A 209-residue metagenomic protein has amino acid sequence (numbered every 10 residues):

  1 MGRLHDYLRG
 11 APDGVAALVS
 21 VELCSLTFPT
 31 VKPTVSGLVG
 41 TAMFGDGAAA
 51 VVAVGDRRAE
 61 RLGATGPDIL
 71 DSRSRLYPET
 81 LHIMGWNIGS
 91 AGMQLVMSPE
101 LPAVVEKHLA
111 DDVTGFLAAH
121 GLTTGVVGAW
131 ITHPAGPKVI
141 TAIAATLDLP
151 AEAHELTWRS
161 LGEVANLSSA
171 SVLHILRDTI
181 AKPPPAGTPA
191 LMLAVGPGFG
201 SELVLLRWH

Functional and structural regions predicted by a protein language model:
M1-R9, E106, A110, G128-H209: Claisen-condensing/thiolase-fold acyl-transfer catalytic domains that form or cleave C-C bonds in fatty acid
D6-G14, V54-T65, G121: Secondary-structure boundary elements
G10-A16, L38-V39, G47-A48, A64-G66 (+3 more regions): Short coil/turn connectors at secondary-structure junctions
V15-E22, A53, M192-G196: Short beta-strand segments
L18-V39, D71-G89, G136-A145, N166-H174: Active-site-adjacent elements of ketosynthase-type condensing enzymes
T30-K107, D111, G115, V195 (+1 more regions): Condensing-enzyme catalytic core mediating Claisen C-C bond formation in acyl metabolism
G89, A118-A119, V126, T146-P150: Membrane-interfacial loop- and helix-cap regions that link adjacent transmembrane helices in polytopic membrane proteins
D112-H120, S171: Stable alpha-helical structural segments in soluble proteins, enriched in small hydrophobic residues
